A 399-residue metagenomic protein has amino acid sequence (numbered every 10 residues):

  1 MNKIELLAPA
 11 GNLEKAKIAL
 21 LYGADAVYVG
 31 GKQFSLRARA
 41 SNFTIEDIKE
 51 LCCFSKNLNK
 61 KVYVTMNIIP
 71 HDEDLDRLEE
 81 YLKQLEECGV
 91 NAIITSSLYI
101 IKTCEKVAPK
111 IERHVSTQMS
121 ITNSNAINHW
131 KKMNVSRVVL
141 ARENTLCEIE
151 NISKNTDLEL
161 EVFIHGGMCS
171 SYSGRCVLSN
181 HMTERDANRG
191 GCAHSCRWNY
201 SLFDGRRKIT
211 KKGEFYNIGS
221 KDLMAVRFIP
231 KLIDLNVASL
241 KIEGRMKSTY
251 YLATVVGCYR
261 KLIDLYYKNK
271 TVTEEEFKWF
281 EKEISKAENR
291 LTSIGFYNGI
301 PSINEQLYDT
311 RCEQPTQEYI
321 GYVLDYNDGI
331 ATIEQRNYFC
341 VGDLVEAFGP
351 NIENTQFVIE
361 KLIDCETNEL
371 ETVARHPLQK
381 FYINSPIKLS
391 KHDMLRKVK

Functional and structural regions predicted by a protein language model:
M1-L21, A26-V29, Q33-L36, L51-C52 (+6 more regions): Surface-exposed amphipathic alpha-helical tracts and adjacent flexible/coil segments at the periphery of soluble enzymes
A40-K49: Aromatic- and glycine-enriched glycan-recognition loops and surfaces that form the carbohydrate-binding subsites
V64-T65, T95, V115-T117: Short beta-strand elements of ligand-binding domains
D76, I111-S124: Gly/Gly-Pro- and Ser/Thr-rich, intrinsically disordered tail segments characteristic of DNA damage-repair and tolerance
Y99-I100: Alpha-helix capping/helix-boundary segments
A108: Conserved phosphotransfer cores of two-component systems
K132-M133: Conserved thiamine diphosphate
